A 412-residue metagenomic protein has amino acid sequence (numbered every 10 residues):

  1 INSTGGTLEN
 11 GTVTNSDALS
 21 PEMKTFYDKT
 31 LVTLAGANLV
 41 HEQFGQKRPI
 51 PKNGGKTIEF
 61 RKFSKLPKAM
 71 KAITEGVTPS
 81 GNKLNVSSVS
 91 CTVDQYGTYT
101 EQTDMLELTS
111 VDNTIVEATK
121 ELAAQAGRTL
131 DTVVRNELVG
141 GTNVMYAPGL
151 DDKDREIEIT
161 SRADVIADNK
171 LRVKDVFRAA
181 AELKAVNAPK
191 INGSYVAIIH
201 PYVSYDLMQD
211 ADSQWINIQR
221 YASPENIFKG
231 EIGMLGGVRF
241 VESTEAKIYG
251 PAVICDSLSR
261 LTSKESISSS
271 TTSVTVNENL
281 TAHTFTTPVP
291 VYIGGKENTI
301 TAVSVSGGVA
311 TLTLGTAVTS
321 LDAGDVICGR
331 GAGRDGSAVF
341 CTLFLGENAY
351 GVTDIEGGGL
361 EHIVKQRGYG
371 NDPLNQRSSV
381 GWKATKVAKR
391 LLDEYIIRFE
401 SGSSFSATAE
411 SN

Functional and structural regions predicted by a protein language model:
I1-L34, H41-F44, K153-E182, Y202-N412: Sequence/fold signature of self-assembling virion shell proteins
A37-Y96: Assembly/oligomerization interface modules of large self-assembling protein complexes
G54, D94-S110, T114, K184-D206 (+1 more regions): Structured, hydrophobic secondary-structure cores that serve as assembly/anchoring elements
T57, S194, T286-P290: Exposed beta-strand and adjacent loop surfaces of beta-rich binding modules that mediate intermolecular recognition
S64, D104, A384-A388: Beta-strand elements of well-folded, non-transmembrane domains
K83-S110, L345-E347, V352-G358: Short acidic, glycine/tyrosine-flanked loop/strand segments centered on an H-E-D-like triad
T109-A185, Y202, S411: Alpha-helical scaffold segments that mediate packing/assembly in large oligomeric complexes
